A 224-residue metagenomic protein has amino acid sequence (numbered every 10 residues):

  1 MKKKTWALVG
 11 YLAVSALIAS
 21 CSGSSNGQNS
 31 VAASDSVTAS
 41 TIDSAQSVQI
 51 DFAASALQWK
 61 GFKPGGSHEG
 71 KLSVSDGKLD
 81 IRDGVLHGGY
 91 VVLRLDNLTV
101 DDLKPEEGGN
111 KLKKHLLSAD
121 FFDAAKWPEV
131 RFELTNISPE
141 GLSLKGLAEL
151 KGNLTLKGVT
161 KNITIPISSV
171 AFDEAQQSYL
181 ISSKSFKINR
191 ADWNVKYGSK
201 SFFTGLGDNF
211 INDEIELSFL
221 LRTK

Functional and structural regions predicted by a protein language model:
M1-A19: Sec-dependent bacterial lipoprotein signal peptides
C21-K224: Low-complexity, acidic/polar, glycine-enriched regions of mature
